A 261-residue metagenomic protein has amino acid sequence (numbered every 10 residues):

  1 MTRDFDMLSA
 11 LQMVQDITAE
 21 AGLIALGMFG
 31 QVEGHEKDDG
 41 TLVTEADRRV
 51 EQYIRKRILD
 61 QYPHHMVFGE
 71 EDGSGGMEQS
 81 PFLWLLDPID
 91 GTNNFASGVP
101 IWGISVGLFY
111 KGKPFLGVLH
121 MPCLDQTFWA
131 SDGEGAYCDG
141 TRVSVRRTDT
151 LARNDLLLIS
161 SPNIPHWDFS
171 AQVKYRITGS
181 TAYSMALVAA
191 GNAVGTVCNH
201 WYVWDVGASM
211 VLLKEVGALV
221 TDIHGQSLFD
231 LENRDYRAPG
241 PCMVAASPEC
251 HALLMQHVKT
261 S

Functional and structural regions predicted by a protein language model:
M1-I89, Q256-K259: N-terminal subdomain of lithium-sensitive/metallo-dependent phosphomonoesterases centered on the IMPase/IPPase/PAP
A25, D47, I58, T92 (+5 more regions): Residue-level signal for inorganic ion chemistry
R48, E71, P88-G91, P122 (+4 more regions): Generic detector of well-ordered alpha-helical packing
G69-E71, G140, G179: Short loop/edge segments at beta-strand edges and connector loops that shape dinucleotide/nucleotide cofactor-binding
E78-D139: DPxDG-like acidic metal-binding loop motif
V145-S261: An extended, acidic
